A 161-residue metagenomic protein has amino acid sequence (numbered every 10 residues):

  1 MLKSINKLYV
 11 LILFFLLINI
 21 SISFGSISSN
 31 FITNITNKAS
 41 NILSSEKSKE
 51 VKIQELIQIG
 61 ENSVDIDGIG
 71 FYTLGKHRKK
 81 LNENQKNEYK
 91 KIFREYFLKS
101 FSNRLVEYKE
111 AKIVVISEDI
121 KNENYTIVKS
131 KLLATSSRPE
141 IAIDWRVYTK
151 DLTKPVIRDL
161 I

Functional and structural regions predicted by a protein language model:
M1-V10: Bacterial N-terminal signal peptides that target proteins for export
V10-I20: Bacterial N-terminal signal peptides
F14, K129-K131, V156-L160: A short beta-strand motif that forms the metal-chelation/ATP-contact edge of phosphoryl-transfer active sites
S23-G25: Boundary at the C-terminal end of the N-terminal hydrophobic targeting segment
I27-L105: Early exported N-terminus immediately downstream of N-terminal targeting peptides
K99-I141: Surface-exposed, charged secondary-structure patches
E140-I161: Short beta-strand edge/turn micro-motifs at domain boundaries
